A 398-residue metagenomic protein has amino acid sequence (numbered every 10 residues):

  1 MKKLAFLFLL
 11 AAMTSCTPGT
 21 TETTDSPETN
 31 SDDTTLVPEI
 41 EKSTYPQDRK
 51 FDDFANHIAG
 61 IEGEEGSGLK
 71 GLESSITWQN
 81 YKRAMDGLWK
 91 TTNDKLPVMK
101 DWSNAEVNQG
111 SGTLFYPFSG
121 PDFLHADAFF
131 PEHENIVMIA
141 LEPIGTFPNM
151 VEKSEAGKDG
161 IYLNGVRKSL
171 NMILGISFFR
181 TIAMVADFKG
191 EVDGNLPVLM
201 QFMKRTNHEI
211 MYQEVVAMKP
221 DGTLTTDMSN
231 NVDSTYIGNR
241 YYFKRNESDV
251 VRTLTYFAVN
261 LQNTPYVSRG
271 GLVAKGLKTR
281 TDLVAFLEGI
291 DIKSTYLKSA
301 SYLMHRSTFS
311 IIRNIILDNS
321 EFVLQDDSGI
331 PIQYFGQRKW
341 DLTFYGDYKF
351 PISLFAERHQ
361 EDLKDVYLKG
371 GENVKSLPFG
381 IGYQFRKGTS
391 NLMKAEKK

Functional and structural regions predicted by a protein language model:
K2-L7: Sec-dependent signal peptide recognition, specifically the positively charged N-region followed immediately by
L10-A11: Short, linear, compositionally biased motifs with a strong N-terminal bias
T14-S15: C-terminal motif of bacterial Sec signal peptides marking the signal peptidase cleavage site
P18: Short, conserved catalytic or interaction motifs in soluble domains
E22-L170, F243, V251-K398: Non-globular targeting/processing and membrane-anchoring segments
S119-F130, V137, I176-M200: Short, thiol/selenol-centered motifs that function as redox-active sites or metal-ligating centers
I136-D187, I210-M228: Thiol-based oxidoreductase modules, predominantly thioredoxin-like and allied folds used for disulfide exchange
M200-V273: Active-site/pore-lining binding-face segments in mid-to-C-terminal subdomains
